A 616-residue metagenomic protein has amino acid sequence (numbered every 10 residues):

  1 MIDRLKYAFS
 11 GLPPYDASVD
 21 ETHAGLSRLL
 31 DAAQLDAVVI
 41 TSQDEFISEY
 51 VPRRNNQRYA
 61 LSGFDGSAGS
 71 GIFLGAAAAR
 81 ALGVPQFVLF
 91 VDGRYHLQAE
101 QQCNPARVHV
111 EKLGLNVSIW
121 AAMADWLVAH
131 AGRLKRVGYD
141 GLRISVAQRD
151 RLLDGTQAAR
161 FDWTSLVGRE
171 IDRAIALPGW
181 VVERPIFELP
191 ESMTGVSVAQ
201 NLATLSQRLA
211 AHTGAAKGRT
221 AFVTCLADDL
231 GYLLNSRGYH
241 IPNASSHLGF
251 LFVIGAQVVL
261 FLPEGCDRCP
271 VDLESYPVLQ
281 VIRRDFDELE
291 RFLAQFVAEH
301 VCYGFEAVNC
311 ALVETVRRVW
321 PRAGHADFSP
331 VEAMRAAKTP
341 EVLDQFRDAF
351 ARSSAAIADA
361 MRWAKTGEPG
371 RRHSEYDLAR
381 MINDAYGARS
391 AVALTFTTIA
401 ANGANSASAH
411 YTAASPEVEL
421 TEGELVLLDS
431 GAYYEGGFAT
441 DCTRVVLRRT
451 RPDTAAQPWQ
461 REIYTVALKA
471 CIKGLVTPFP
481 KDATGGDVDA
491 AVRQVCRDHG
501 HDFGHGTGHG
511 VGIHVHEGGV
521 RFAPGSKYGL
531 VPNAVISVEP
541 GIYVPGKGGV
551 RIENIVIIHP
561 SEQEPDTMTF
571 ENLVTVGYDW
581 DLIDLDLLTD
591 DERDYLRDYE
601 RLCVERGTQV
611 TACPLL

Functional and structural regions predicted by a protein language model:
M1-L616: Active-site neighborhoods and metal-handling regions in enzymes and metal-associated proteins
